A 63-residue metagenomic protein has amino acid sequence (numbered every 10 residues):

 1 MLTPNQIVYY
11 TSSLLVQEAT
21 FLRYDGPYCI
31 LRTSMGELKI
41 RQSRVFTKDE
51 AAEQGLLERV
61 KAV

Functional and structural regions predicted by a protein language model:
M1-S13: Short coil-to-beta transition motif at edge beta-strands of beta-rich domains
L2-N5, R23-P27: A short, compositionally biased
Y9-Y10, E18, I40: Intrinsic disorder/low-complexity segments
S13-L14, M35: Glycine-centered tight beta-turn/hairpin loop motif at sheet-sheet or coil-to-beta transitions
V16-Y24: Short beta-strand-centered aromatic/proline hotspots
Q17, Y28, L38: Flexible, glycine-rich phosphate/dinucleotide-binding loops and adjacent beta-alpha linkers at cofactor/substrate
C29-T33: SH3/SH3-like beta-barrel fold
M35-V63: Intrinsically disordered, low-complexity, charged/polar segments
